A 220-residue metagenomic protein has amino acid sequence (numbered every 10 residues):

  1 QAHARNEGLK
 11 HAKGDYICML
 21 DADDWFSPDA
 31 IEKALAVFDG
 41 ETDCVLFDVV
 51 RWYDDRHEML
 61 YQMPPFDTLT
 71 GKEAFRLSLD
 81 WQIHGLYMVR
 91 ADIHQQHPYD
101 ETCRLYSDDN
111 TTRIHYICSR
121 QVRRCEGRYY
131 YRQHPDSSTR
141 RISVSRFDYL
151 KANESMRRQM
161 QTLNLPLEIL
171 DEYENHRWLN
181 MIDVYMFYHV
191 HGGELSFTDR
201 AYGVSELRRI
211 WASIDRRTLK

Functional and structural regions predicted by a protein language model:
Q1-A12: Glycine-rich, basic loop-to-helix element that forms the pyrophosphate-binding segment of sugar-nucleotide handling
H3, S27-P98, T102: Flexible acidic/His/Gly-enriched loops in nucleotide-sugar-dependent glycosyltransferase catalytic domains
I17: Short aromatic/hydrophobic "clamp" motif used to bind/position activated sugar donors
D21-W25: The conserved acidic donor/metal-binding loop of glycosyltransferases
V37, H191-K220: Membrane-interface aromatic/basic loop that binds lipid-linked glycans or pyrophosphate carriers, typified by
G71-D148: Conserved nucleotide-sugar donor-binding catalytic segment
K151-E172, R217: C-terminal, non-catalytic tails of nucleotide-sugar-dependent glycosyltransferases
E174-M186: Amphipathic alpha-helical repeat scaffolds of TPR domains
